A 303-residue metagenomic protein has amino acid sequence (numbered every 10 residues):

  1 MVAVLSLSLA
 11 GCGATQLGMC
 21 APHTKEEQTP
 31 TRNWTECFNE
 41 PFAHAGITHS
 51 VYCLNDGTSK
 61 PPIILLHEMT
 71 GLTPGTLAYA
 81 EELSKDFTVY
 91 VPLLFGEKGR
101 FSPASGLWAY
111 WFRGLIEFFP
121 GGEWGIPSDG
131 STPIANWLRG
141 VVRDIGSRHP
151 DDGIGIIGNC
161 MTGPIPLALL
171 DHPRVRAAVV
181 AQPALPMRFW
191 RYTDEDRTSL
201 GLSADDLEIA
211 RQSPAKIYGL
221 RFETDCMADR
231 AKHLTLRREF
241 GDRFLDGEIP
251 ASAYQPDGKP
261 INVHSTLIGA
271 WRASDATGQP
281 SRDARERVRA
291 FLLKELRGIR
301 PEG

Functional and structural regions predicted by a protein language model:
A10-G11: C-terminal motif of bacterial Sec signal peptides marking the signal peptidase cleavage site
A14-C20: Bacterial lipoprotein signal-peptidase II cleavage site
H23-D152: Serine-hydrolase catalytic machinery in alpha/beta-hydrolase-like enzymes
L94-G96, P183, A251: Active-site loop/turn elements of alpha/beta-hydrolase fold enzymes, especially the short glycine-/histidine-rich
R100-S102, R188-T193, P256-G258: Short, charged, surface-exposed secondary-structure boundary motifs
R143-T198: Primarily recognizes the serine-hydrolase "nucleophile elbow" in alpha/beta-hydrolase and SGNH/GDSL folds
P186-P250: The feature captures the conserved acid-bearing segment of alpha/beta-hydrolase catalytic domains
R243-G303: C-terminal catalytic histidine-bearing segment of alpha/beta-hydrolase fold enzymes
